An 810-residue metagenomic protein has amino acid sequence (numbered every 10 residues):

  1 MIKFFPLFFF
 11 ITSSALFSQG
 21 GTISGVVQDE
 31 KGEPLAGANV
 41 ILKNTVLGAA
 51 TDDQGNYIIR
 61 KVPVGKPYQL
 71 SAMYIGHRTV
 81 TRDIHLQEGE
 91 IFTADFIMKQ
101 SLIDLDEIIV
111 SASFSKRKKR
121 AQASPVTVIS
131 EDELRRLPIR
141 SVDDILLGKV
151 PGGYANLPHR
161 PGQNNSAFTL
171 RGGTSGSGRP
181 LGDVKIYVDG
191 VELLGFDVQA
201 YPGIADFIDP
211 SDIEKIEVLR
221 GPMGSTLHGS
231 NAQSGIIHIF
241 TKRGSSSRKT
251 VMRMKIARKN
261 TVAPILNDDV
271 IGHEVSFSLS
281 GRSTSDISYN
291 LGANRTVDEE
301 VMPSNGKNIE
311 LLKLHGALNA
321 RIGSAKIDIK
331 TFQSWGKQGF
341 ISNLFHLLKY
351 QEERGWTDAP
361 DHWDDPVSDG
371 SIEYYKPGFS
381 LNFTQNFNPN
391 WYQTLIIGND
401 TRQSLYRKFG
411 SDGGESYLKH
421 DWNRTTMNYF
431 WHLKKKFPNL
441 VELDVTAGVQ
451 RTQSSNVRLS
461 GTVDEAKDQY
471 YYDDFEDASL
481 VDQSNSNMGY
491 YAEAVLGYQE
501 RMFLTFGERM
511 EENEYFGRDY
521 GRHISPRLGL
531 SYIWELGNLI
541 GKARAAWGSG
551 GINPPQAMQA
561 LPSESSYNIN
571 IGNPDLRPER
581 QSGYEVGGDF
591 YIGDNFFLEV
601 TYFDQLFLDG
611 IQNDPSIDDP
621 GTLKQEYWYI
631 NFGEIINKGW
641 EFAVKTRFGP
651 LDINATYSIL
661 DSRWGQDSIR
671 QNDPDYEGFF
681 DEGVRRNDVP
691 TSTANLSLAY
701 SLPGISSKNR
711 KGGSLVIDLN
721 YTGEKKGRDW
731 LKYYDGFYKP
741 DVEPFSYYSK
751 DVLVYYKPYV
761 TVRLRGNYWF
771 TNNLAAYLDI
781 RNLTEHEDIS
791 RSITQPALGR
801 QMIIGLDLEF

Functional and structural regions predicted by a protein language model:
Q28-K31, A38-K43, M73-R78, Q87 (+2 more regions): Short, acidic, small-residue-rich periplasmic hinge/interaction motif at the N-terminus of Gram-negative outer-membrane
Y57-R60, V191-R220: Short acidic/polar hinge/loop motifs at secondary-structure boundaries that mediate gating or recognition
L147-V191, K215, T226-K242: Extracytoplasmic beta-strand/coil segments of soluble accessory domains associated with Gram-negative outer-membrane
V262-S276, W363-N382, S416-F503, W547 (+3 more regions): Outer-membrane beta-barrel transmembrane domain signature of Gram-negative proteins, especially the mid-to-C-terminal
S280, N294, N319, I540-G541 (+1 more regions): Conserved C-terminal beta-signal and adjacent last beta-strands/turns of outer-membrane beta-barrel proteins
D298-K307, L311-N386, Q393, I397-T426 (+2 more regions): Flexible loop and strand-edge segments within Gram-negative outer membrane beta-barrel domains
R424-F430, D477, Q483, Y491 (+5 more regions): Outer membrane beta-barrel strand-and-loop segments of large Gram-negative receptors, especially TonB-dependent
L606, W628-K726: Gram-negative outer-membrane beta-barrel transporters
